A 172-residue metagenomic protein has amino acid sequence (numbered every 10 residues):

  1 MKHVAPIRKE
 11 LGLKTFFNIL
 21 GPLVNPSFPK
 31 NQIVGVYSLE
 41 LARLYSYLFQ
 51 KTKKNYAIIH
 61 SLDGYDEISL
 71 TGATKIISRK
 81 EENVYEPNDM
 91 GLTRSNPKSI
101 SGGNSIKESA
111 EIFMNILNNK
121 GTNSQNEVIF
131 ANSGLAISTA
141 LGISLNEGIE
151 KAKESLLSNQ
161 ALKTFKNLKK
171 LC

Functional and structural regions predicted by a protein language model:
M1-C172: Glycine-rich anion-binding loops and their surrounding alpha/beta cores
